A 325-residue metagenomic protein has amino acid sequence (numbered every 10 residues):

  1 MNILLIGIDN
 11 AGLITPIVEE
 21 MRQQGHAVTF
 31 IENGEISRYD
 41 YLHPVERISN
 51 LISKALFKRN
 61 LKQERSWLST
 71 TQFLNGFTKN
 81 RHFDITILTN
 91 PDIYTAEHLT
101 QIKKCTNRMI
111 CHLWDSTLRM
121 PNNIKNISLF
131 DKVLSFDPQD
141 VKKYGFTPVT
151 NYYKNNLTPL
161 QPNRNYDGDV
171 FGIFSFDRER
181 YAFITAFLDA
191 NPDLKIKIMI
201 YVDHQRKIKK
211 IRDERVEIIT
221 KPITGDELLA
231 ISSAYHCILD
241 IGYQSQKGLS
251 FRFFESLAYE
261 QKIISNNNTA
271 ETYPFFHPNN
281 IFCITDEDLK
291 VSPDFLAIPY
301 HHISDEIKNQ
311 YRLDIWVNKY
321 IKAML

Functional and structural regions predicted by a protein language model:
M1-F73, N80, N90-E97, W114-S250 (+2 more regions): Nucleotide-sugar donor-binding catalytic core of glycosyltransferases
R81-I85: Short acidic/histidine-rich motifs immediately flanking catalytic phosphotransfer sites in two-component signaling
L99-T106, L188: Surface-exposed amphipathic alpha-helices with a cationic face
C105-R108, D131, Y259-Q261: A short helix->loop->beta-strand "cap" motif at the edges of active sites that frequently abuts
A258, K262-L325: Pol beta-like nucleotidyltransferase catalytic core
